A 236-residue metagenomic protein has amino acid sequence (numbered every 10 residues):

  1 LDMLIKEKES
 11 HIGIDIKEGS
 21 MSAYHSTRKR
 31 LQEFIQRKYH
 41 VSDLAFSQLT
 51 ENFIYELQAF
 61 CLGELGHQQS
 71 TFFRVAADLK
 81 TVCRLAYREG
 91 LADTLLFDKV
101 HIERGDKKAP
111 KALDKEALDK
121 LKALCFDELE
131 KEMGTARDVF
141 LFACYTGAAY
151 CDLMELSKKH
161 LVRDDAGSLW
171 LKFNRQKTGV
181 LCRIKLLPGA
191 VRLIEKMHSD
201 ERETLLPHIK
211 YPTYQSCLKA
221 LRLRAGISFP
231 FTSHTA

Functional and structural regions predicted by a protein language model:
L1-R28, E89: Short, aromatic/basic-rich helix-turn unit that serves as a nucleic-acid recognition element
G19, T27-R37, G63-D98, A149-C151 (+1 more regions): N-terminal DNA-binding recognition helix of tyrosine site-specific recombinases/integrases
G19-S22, I35-F60, P207, S233: A Lys/Arg-rich helix-loop hairpin that forms a DNA/phosphate-binding surface
S20, Y24-T27, T50, T71 (+5 more regions): Hydrophobic (often cysteine-bearing) scaffold residues that line and stabilize catalytic clefts of nucleotide/cofactor
V41, F126-E130, K196-H208, Q215-A236: Short, basic (Lys/Arg/His-rich) helix/loop patches that form interaction surfaces in the mid-to-C-terminal regions
Q69, F73-A77, A92-Y150, S168: Basic, Lys/Arg- and aromatic-enriched nucleic-acid-binding interface segment
H101, T146, E155-E195: Conserved tyrosine-mediated DNA breakage-rejoining catalytic core shared by Y-recombinases
D119, C144-G147, C151-E155, I184 (+3 more regions): Feature representing long, continuous alpha-helical segments
